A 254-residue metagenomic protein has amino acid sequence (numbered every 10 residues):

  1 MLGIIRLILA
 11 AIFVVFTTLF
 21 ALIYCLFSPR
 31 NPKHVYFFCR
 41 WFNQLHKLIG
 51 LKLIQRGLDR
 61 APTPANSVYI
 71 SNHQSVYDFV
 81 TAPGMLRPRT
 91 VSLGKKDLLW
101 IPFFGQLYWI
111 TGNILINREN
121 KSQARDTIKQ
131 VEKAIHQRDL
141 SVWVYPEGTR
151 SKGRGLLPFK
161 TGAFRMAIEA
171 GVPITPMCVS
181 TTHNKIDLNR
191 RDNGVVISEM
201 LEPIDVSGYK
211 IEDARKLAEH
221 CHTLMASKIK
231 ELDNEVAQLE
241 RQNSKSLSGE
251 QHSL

Functional and structural regions predicted by a protein language model:
M1-I54, H252: N-terminal membrane-anchoring alpha-helices
T17-P29, K33-H34, L48-I49, A61-K121: Catalytic core of membrane glycerolipid acyltransferases/transacylases, capturing the structured, soluble-facing
W41, D78-T81, G94, F103 (+4 more regions): Hydrophobic alpha-helical segments typical of transmembrane helices and their membrane-interface/capping positions
F42, I114-R118, G148-T149: Short, basic, glycine/proline-bearing loop/turn elements
Q55, Y69, S92-L93, S198-M200: Generic preference for hydrophobic
L58-T63, R190-D192: A short beta-turn/loop motif at secondary-structure boundaries
R125-L254: Non-catalytic C-terminal accessory region of glycerolipid acyltransferases and related lyso-lipid remodeling enzymes
